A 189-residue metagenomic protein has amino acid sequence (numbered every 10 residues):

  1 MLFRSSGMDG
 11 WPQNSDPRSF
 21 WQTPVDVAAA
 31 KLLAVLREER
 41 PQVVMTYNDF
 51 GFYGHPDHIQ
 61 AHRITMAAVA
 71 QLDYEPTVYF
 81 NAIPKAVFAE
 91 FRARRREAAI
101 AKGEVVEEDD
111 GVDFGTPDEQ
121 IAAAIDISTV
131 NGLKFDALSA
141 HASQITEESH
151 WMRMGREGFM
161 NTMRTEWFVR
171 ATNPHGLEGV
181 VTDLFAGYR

Functional and structural regions predicted by a protein language model:
M1-D73, E157-G158, V180: Active-site beta-strand->loop->alpha-helix modules in alpha/beta enzyme cores, enriched in Gly/His/Asp(Glu)
Q71-R189: C-terminal accessory domains and tails appended to enzymatic cores
